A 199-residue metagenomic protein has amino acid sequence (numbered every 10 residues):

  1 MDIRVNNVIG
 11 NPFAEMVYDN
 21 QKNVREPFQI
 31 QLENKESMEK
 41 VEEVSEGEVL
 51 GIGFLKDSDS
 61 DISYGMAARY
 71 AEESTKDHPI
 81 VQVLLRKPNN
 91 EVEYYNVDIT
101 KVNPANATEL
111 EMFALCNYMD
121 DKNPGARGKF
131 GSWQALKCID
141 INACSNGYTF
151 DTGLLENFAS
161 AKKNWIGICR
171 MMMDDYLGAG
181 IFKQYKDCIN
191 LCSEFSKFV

Functional and structural regions predicted by a protein language model:
M1-V199: Type III/flagellar secretion export determinants
